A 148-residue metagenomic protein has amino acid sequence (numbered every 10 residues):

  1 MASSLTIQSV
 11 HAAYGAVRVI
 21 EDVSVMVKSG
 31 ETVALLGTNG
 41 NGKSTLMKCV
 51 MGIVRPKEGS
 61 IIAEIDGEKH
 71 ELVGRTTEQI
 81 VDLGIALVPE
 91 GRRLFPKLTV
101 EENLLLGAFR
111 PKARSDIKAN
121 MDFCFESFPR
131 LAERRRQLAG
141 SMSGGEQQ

Functional and structural regions predicted by a protein language model:
G15, V33, R75, V100-A119 (+1 more regions): ABC-type ATPase nucleotide-binding domains, specifically the catalytic core motifs of the NBD
V17-R18, Q79: Short coil-to-beta microelement around the adenine-binding A-loop and adjacent beta1/P-loop entry of ABC ATPase
L36-T38: The feature captures the beta-strand-to-loop junction immediately N-terminal to the Walker
M51: Helix-to-loop junction immediately C-terminal to a conserved catalytic motif
S60-D82: ABC ATPase NBD Q-loop/coupling interface
L138-M142, E146: Conserved ABC ATPase signature
